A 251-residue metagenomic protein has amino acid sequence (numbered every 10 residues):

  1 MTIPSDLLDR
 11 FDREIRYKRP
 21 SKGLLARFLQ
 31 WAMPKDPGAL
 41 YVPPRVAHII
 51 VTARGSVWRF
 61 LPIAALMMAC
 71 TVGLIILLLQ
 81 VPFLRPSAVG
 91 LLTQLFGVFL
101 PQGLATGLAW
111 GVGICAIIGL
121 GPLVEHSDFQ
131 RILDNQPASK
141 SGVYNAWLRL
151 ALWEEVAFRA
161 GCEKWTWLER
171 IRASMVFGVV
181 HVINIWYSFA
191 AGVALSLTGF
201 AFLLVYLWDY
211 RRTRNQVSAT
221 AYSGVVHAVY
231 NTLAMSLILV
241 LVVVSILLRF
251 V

Functional and structural regions predicted by a protein language model:
M1, M33, M67-M68, M175 (+2 more regions): Detector for methionine-enriched segments
M1-P62: N-terminal juxtamembrane cytosolic/stromal segments of multi-pass membrane proteins
P34, L84, V98, T106 (+3 more regions): Alpha-helical and His/Cys-centered functional microenvironments
V46-V156, E163-K164, V243-V251: Juxtamembrane helix-loop-helix connectors linking adjacent transmembrane helices in multi-pass membrane enzymes
Q136-V251: Transmembrane helix-loop-helix hairpins at the membrane interface of multi-pass integral membrane proteins
